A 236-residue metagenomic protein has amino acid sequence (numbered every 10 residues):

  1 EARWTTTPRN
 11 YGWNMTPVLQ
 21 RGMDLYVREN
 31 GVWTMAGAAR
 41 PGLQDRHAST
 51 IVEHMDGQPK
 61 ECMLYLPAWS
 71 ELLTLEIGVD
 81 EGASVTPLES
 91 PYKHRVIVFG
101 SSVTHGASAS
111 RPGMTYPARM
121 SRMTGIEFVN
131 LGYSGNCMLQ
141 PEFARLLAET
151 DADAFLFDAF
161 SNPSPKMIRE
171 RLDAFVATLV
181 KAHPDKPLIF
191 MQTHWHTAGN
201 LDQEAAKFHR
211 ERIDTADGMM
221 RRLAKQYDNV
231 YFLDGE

Functional and structural regions predicted by a protein language model:
E1-R95: N-terminal secretory targeting modules
T6-P8, S102, S134, S161 (+1 more regions): Residue-level signal for short, function-critical loop segments
Y11-W13, H105-S108, P163-K166: A generic structural signal for short coil/turn motifs at secondary-structure boundaries
L19, R111-M114, R210: Short, conserved loop/turn and helix-capping segments at secondary-structure boundaries that abut family-defining
G31-W33, T104, N136, P163 (+1 more regions): Surface-exposed, flexible loop/turn segments at secondary-structure boundaries
A36-Q44, Y92-F99, L131-P141, F175-T193: Short N-terminal secondary-structure initiator segments
M55, C62-D151: Serine-esterase "nucleophile elbow" of acetyl-processing enzymes
P141-E236: Alpha-helical cap/lid subdomain in secreted, periplasmic, or secretory-pathway luminal O-acyl-processing enzymes
